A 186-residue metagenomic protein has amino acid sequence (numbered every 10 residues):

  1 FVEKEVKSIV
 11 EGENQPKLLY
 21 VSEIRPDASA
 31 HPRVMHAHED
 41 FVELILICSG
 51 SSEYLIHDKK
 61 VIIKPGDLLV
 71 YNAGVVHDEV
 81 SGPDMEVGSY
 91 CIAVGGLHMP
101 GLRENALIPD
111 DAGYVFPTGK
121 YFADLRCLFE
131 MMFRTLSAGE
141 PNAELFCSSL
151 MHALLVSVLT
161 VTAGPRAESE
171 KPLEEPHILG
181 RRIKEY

Functional and structural regions predicted by a protein language model:
F1-L68, P83, A106-A112: Generic protein-terminus/edge-of-domain signal
E43-L46, D124-M131, L150, S157: Amphipathic, well-ordered alpha-helical segments in soluble domains
C48, R126-E140, K184: Regular secondary-structure segments
G74-H98: Ligand-binding loop in jelly-roll beta-barrel domains
G95-I108: Conserved segment of winged-helix/HTH DNA-binding domains
N105-E130: Aromatic/histidine-rich interaction motifs
G113-K120, L136-C147, V156-Y186: Short, Lys/Arg-enriched, Trp-marked, Pro/Gly-tolerant hinge/linker segments that flank
